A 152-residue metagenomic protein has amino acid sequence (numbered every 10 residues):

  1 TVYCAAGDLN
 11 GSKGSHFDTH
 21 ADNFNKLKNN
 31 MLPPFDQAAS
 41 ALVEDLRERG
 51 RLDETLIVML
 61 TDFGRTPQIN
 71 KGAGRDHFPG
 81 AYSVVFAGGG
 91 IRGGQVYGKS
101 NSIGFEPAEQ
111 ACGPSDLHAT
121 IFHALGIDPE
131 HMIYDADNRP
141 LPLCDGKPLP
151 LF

Functional and structural regions predicted by a protein language model:
T1-F152: Ligand-binding pockets and gating/stacking loops
